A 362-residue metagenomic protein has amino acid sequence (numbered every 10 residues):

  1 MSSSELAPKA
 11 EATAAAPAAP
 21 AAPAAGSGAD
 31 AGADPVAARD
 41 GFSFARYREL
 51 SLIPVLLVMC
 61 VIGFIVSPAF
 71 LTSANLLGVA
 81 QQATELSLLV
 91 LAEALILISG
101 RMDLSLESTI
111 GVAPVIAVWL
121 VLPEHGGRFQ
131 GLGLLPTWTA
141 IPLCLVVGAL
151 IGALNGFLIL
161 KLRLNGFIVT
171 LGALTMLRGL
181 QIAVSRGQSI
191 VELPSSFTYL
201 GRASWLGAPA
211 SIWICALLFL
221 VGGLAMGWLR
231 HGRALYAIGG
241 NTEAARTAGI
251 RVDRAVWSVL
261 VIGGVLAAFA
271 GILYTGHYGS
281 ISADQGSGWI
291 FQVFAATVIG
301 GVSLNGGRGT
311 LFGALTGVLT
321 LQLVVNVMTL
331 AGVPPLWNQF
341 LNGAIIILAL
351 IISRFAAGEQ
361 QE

Functional and structural regions predicted by a protein language model:
S2-V61, T247, R251-R254, V324-E362: Cytosolic-side transmembrane-helix boundaries in multi-pass membrane proteins
A45-V79, T84, R233, I272 (+1 more regions): Helix-loop-helix hairpins and the membrane-proximal interhelical loops of multi-pass alpha-helical transport proteins
L52-I65, A92-E93, V118, C144-G148 (+6 more regions): Hydrophobic core segments of alpha-helical transmembrane domains in multi-pass membrane transport and ion-translocation
L57-Q130, F157-L164, F294, G301-L311 (+3 more regions): Single transmembrane alpha-helix segments in multi-pass membrane proteins
H125-L174, T316-G317: Alpha-helical transmembrane segments within multi-pass membrane transporters and channels
P136-C144, G148-N155, I159, G207-I281 (+1 more regions): Helix-loop-helix "hairpin" substructures at the membrane interface of multi-pass membrane proteins
W138, L162, F167-H231, A255-S258 (+3 more regions): Transmembrane helix-bundle core of multi-pass membrane transporters and related energy-transducing complexes
A267, Y278-G343: Transmembrane alpha-helical segments in multi-pass inner-membrane proteins
